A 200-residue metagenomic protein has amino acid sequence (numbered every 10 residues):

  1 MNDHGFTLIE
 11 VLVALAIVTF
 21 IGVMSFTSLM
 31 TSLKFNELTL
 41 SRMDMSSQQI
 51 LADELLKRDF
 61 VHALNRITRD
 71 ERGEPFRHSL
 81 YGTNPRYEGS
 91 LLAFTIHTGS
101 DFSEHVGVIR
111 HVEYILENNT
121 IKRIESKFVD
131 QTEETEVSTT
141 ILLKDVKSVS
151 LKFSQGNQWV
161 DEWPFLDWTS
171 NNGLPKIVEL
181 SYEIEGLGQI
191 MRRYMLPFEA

Functional and structural regions predicted by a protein language model:
M1-G5, R42, F198-A200: Short, Lys/Arg-enriched, disordered terminal segments
N2-L29: N-terminal single-pass transmembrane signal-anchor helix
S28-Q131: Extracytoplasmic beta-strand-rich oligomerization domains located immediately C-terminal to a leader/signal peptide
S90, R110, E117, L142 (+3 more regions): Residues that flank catalytic or metal-binding motifs in active/ligand-binding sites
H105-G107, E133-T135, K144, G173-P175: Short solvent-exposed loop/turn micro-motifs enriched in small/polar/acidic residues
V106-H111, E136-V137, M191: Short, surface-exposed coil-to-beta transition loops
K127-I141: Short aromatic-glycine motifs in intrinsically disordered, low-complexity regions
D145-A200: Short linear sequence signals and composition-biased patches located at protein termini or domain-edge surfaces
